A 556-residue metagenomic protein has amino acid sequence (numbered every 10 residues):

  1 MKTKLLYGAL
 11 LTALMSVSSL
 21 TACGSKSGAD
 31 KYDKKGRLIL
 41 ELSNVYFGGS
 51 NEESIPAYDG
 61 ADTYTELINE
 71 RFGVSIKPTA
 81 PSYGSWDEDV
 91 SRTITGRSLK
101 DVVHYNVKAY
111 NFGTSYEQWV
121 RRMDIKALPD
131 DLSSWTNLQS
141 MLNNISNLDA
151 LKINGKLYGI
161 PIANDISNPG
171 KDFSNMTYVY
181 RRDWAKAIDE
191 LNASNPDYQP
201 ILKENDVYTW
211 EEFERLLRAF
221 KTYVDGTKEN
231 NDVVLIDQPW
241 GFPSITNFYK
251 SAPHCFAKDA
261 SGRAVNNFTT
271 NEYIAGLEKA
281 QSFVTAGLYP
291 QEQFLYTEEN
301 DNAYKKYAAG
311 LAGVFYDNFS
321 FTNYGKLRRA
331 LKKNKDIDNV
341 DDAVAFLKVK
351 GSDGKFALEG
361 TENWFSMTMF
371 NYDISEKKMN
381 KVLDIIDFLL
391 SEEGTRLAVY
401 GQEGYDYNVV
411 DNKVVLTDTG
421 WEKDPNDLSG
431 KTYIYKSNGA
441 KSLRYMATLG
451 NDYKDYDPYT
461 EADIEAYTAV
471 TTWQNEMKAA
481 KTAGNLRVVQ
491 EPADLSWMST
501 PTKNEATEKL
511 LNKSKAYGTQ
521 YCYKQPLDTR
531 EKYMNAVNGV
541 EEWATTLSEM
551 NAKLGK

Functional and structural regions predicted by a protein language model:
M1-G8: Positively charged n-region of N-terminal signal peptides that target proteins for export
S18-A22: C-terminal motif of bacterial Sec signal peptides marking the signal peptidase cleavage site
C23-Y180, W184-L202, N247, V265-N266 (+2 more regions): Conserved N-terminal structural module of periplasmic/extracytoplasmic solute-binding proteins
D87-L99, G113-E117, E212-F220, N300-F315: Short helices/loops that flank or line small-molecule/ion binding pockets
K126-N144, A187, L191-S194, H254-E272 (+6 more regions): Short, solvent-exposed loop/beta-turn-alpha elements that line the ligand-binding surface or hinge of extracytoplasmic
N154-F242, K258-K306, F315, M369-K381 (+4 more regions): Helix-loop-helix "hinge/cap" segment bordering the ligand-binding cleft or interdomain interface
P239-A260, Q281-K441: Extracytoplasmic/periplasmic substrate-binding proteins
F388, E392-Q520: Conserved small-residue motifs centered on glycine
